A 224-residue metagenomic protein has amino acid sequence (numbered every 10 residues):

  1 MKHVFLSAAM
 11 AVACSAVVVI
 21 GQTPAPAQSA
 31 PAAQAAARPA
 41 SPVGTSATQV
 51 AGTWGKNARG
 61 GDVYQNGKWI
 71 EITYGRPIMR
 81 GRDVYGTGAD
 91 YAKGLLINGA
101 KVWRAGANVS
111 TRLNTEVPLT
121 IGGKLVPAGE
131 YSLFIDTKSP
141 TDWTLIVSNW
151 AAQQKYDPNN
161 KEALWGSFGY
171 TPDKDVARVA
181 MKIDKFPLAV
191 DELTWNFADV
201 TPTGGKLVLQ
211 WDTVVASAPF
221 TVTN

Functional and structural regions predicted by a protein language model:
M1-V4: Positively charged n-region of N-terminal signal peptides that target proteins for export
L6, D136, D212: Residue-level marker of positions within ordered structural domains that often coincide with functionally constrained
S7-V17: Bacterial N-terminal signal peptides
Q22-D90, L96, W150-N224: Primarily secretory-pathway and cell-envelope proteins
L95-N159: Mid-length scaffold segments of soluble, non-membrane domains
